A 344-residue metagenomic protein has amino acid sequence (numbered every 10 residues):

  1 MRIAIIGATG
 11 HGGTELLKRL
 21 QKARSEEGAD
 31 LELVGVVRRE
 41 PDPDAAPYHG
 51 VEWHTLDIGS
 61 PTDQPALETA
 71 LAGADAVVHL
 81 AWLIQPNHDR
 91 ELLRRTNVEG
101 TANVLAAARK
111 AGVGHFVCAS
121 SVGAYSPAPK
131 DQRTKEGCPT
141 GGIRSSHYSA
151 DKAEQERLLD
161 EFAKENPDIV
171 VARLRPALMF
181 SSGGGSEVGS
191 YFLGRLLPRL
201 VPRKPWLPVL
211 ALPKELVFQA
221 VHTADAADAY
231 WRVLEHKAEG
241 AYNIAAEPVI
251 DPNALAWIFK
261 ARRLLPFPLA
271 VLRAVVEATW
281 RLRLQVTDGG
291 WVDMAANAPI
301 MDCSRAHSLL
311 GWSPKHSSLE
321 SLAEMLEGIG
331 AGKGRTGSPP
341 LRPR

Functional and structural regions predicted by a protein language model:
M1-E26: N-terminal Rossmann NAD(P)H-binding glycine-rich loop of SDR-like oxidoreductase domains
L56-E99, A107: NAD(P)H-binding glycine-rich loop region in Rossmannoid oxidoreductase-like domains and their noncatalytic homologs
E99, N103-Y148: Conserved Rossmann-fold NAD(P)-dependent oxidoreductase catalytic core, especially the SDR/UDP-sugar
S145-A172: Active-site Tyr-X1-5-Lys
F162-E165, I169-V217: NAD(P)-dependent short-chain dehydrogenase/reductase
L197-V249: Alpha-helical substrate-binding/gating segment
T223, P252-N253, W280-S313: Conserved C-terminal active-site "lid" loop/helix of NAD(P)H-dependent oxidoreductases that clamps the redox cofactor
A226-G289, L322-E324, G332-P343: Mid/C-terminal beta-alpha module of Rossmann-like enzyme folds, strongest in SDR-family dehydrogenases/epimerases
